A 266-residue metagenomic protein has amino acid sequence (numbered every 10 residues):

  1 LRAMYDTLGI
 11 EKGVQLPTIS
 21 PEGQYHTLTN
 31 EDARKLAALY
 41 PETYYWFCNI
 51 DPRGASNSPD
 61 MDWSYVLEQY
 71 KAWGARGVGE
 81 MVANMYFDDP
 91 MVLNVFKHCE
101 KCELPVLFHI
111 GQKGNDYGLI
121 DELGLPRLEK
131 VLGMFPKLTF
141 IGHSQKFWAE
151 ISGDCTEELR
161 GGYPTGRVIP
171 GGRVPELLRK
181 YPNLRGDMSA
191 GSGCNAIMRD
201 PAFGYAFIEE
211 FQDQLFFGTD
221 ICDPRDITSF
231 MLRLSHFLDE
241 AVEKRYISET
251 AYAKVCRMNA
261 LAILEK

Functional and structural regions predicted by a protein language model:
L1-K12, L16, Q212-F216, C222-K266: Mid-to-C-terminal alpha-helical segments outside catalytic/metal-binding sites
L1-M4, T29-L36, Y65-Y70, M91 (+5 more regions): A general structural detector for well-ordered alpha-helical segments in enzyme core domains, enriched
Y5, Y70, V78, C99 (+4 more regions): Conserved, mostly hydrophobic/aromatic
K12, S20, Q24-L123: Active-site gating/metal-coordination segments in enzymes
V14-P17, N49, G142, D187-A190 (+2 more regions): Short beta-strand segments
T18, A83, Q145, A260: Flexible loop residues that form catalytic and substrate-binding hotspots at small-molecule/glycan-binding clefts
Y40-P41, A72, F135-L138, Y181 (+1 more regions): Acidic-histidine catalytic/liganding microenvironments
R76-G77, D89-F217: Catalytic pocket-lining loop regions of alpha/beta-barrel enzymes, especially the amidohydrolase/enolase/GH5 lineages
